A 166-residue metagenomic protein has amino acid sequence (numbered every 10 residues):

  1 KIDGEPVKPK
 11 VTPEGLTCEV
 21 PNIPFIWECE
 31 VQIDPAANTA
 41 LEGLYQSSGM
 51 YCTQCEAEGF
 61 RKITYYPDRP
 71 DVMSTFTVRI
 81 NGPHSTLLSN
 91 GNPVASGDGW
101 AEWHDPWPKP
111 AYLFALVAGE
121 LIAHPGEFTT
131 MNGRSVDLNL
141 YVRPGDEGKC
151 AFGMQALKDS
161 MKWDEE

Functional and structural regions predicted by a protein language model:
K1-S47: A surface-exposed beta-strand-loop module
K10-V11, F25-I26, L41-S48, C52-C55 (+3 more regions): Generic alpha-helix detector with strongest preference for long hydrophobic helices that associate with membranes
G15-V20, I63-D68, N92: Beta-strand-rich interaction surfaces with strong enrichment in secreted/lumenal proteins
L16, M50-Y51, S85, A101: Hydrophobic residues embedded in beta-strands of well-ordered beta-sheets
C18, C29, C52-C55, C150: Generic recognition of cysteine residues
F25-W27, K62, S74-V78: Generic beta-strand structural signal
D34-D68, L113-F114, F128: Core domains of carbohydrate- and sulfate-ester-processing enzymes
E56-E58, P67-E166: Hydrophobic helix-coil surface modules that form long, contiguous segments used for peptide/substrate interaction
